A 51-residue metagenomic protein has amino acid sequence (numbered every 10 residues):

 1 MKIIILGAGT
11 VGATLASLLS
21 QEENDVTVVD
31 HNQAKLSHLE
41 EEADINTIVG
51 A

Functional and structural regions predicted by a protein language model:
M1-A51: Cytosolic regulatory regions of ion transport systems
